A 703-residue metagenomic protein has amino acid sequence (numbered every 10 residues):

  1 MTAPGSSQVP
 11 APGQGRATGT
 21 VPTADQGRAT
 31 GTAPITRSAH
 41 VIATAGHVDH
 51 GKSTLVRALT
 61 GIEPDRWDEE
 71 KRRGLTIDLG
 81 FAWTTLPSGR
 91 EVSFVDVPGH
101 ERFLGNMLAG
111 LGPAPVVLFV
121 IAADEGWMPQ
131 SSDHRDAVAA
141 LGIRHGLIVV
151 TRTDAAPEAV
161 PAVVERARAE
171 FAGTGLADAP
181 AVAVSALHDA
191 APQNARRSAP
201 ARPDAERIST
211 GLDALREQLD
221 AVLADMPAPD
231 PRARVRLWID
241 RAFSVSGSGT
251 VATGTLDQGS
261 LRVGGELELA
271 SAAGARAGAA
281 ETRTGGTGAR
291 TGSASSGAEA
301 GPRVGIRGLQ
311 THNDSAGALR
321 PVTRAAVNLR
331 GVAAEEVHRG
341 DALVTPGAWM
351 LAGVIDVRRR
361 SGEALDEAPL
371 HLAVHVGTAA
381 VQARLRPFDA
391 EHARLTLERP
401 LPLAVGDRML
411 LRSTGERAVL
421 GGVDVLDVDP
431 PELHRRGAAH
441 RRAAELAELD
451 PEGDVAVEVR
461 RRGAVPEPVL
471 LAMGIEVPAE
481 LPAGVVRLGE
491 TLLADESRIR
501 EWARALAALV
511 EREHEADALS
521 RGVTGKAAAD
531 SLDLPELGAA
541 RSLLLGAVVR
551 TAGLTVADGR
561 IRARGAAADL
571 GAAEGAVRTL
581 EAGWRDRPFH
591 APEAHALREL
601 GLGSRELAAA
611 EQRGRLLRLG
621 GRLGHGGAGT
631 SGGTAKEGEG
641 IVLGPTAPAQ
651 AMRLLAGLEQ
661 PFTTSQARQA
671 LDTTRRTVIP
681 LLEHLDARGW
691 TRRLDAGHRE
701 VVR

Functional and structural regions predicted by a protein language model:
M1-S38, D189-T210, G264, A272-R303 (+1 more regions): Intrinsically disordered, low-complexity terminal tails and inter-domain linkers enriched for S/T/G/P/D/E
T2-A3, P34-V97: Conserved G1/Walker A P-loop phosphate-binding module
T44, A155-V160, R166-A169, P180 (+6 more regions): C-terminal effector modules of nucleic-acid-centric enzymes and ribosome-associated factors
S53, T76, E91, V116 (+6 more regions): Residue-level marker of beta-strand positions
V97-R102, G112-R135, I143-P161: Conserved Switch II/interswitch segment of TRAFAC-class P-loop GTPases
H100-E101, D124-M128, I143, R152-P157 (+6 more regions): Conserved nucleotide-binding/hydrolysis micro-motifs of P-loop NTPases
A122-D124, G146-P161, V182-P192, R207-S209 (+4 more regions): G-domain G4 guanine-recognition motif of GTPases
T153, A169-N194, A205-G278, G297-E363: Conserved catalytic-core segments of large NTP-driven translation/proteostasis enzymes
